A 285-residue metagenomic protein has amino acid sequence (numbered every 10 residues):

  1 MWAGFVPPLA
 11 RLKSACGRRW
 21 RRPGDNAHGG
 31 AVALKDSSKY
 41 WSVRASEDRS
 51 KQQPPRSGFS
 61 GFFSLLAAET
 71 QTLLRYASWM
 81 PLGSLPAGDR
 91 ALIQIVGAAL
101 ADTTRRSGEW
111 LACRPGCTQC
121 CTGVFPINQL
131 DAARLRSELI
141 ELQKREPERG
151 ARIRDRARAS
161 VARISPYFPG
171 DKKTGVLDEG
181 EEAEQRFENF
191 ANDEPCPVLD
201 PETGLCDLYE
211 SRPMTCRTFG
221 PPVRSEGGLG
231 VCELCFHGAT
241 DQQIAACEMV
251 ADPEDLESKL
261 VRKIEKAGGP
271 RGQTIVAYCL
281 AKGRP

Functional and structural regions predicted by a protein language model:
W2, V32-K35, R44-E47, E69-Q71: Charged/polar low-complexity intrinsically disordered segments
W2-K13, N26, Q52: Extreme N-terminal basic, low-complexity initiation segments that serve as generic localization/processing leaders
F5, Y40, F59-F63, Y76: Aromatic (phenylalanine/tyrosine) cluster motif
L9-L12, L34, L65-L66, L73-L74: Leucine-biased recognition of intrinsically disordered, low-complexity hydrophobic segments
D25-H28, D36, Y40, D48: Intrinsic-disorder-associated, low-complexity terminal segments enriched in Asp/Asn/His/Tyr and depleted of Lys/Arg
T70-P285: Short loop/turn segments that flank or connect secondary-structure elements
